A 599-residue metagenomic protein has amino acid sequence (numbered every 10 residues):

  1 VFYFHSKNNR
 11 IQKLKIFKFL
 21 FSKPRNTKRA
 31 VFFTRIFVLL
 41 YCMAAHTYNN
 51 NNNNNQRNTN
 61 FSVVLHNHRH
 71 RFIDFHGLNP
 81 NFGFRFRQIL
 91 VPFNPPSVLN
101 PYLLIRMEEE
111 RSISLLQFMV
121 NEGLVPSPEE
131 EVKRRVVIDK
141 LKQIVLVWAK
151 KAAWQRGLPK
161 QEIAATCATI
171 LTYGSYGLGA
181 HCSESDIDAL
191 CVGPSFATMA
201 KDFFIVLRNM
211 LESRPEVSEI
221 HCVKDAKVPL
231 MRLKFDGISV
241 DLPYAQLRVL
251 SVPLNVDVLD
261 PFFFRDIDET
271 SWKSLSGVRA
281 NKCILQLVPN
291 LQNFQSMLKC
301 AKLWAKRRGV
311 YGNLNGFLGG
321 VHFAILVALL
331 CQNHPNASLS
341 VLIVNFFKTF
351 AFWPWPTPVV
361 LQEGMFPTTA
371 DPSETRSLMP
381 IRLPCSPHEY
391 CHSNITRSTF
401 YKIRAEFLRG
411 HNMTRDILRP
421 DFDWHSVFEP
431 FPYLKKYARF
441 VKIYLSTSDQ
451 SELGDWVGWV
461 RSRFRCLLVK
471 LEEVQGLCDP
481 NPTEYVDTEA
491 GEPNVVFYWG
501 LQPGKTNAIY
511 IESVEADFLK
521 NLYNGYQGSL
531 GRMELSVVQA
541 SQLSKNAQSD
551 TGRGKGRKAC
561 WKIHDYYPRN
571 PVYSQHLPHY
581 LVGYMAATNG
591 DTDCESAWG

Functional and structural regions predicted by a protein language model:
V1, A30-V31, V38, V63: Acidic, Ala/Val/Gly-enriched low-complexity intrinsically disordered segments
F2-K18, P24-T27: Cationic, amphipathic, low-complexity segments that mediate targeting or membrane/lipid association
P24-A30, T34, T47, T59: Ala/Thr-enriched low-complexity intrinsically disordered regions
M43-N49, R57-E184, G193-V206, S213 (+5 more regions): N-terminal regions immediately upstream of nucleotidyltransferase
G77, S218, K227-G312, P384-C385 (+1 more regions): Conserved NTP/Mg2+-binding pocket subregion across the NTase superfamily
V91-F93, V98-L116, K299, G309 (+3 more regions): Pol beta-like nucleotidyltransferase catalytic core
E110-S114, V136, K140-Q143, D202 (+10 more regions): Acidic, Ser/Thr-rich intrinsically disordered and amphipathic helical segments
E131-I170, C191-P243, R248-S251, P430 (+2 more regions): Metal-dependent nucleotidyltransferase catalytic core
